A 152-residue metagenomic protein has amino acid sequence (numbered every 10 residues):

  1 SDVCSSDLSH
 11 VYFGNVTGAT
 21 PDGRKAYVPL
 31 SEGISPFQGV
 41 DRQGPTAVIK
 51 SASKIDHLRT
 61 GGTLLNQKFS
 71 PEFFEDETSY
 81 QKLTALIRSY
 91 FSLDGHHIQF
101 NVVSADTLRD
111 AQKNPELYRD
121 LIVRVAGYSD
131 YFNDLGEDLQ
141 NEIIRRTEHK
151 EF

Functional and structural regions predicted by a protein language model:
D2-S5: Short, small-residue-biased leader/transition segments that mark boundaries at the very start of proteins
D7-S9, T17-A19: Beta-strand-enriched cores of mature, soluble protein domains
H10, H57, H96-H97, H149: Histidine (H) residue identity feature
T17-G18, I34-S35, E72-F74, A105-T107 (+2 more regions): Short, glycine-/Ser/Thr-/acidic-enriched flexible segments
G18, D22-S92, H96: Long, repeat-rich segments with strong aromatic
H96-A105: A generic structural motif
F100-N101, A111-F152: Amphipathic alpha-helical packing elements
